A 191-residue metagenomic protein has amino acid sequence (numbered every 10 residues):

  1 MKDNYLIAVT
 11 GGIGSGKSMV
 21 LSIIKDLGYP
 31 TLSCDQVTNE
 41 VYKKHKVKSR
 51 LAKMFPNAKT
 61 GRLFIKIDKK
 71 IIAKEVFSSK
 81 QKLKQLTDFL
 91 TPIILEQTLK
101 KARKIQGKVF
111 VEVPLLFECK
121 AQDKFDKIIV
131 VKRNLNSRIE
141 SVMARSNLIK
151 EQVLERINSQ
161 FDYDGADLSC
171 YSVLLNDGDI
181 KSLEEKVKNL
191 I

Functional and structural regions predicted by a protein language model:
I7-V9: Hydrophobic anchor at the beta1->P-loop junction of P-loop NTPases
G12, I24: P-loop (Walker A) phosphate-binding loop of NTP-binding proteins
S15: ATP-binding Walker
S18: Walker A/P-loop
K25-C34: Post-Walker A helix-loop "phosphate-sensing" segment adjacent to the P-loop in P-loop NTPases
Q36-Q106: ATP-dependent small-molecule kinase phosphotransfer cores that center on conserved nucleotide phosphate-binding segments
K100-K108, Q122-V131, L135-I149, N158 (+1 more regions): NTP-dependent small-molecule kinase module
